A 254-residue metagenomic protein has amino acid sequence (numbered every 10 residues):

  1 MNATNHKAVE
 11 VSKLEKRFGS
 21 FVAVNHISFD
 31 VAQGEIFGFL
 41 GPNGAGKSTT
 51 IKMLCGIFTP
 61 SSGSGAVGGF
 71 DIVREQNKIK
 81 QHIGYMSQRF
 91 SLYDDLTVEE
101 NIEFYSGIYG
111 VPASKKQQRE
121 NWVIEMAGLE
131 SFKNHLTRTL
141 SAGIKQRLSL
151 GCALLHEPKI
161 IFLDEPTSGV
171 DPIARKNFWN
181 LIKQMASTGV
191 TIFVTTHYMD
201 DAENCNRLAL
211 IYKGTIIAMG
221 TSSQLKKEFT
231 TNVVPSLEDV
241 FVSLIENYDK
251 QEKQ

Functional and structural regions predicted by a protein language model:
G63-D71, I79: Conserved ABC transporter NBD signature motif
D95, L136-L140: Conserved ABC ATPase signature
E103, G107, S114-F132: Conserved ABC ATPase "signature" region
E157: Conserved catalytic motifs of ABC-family nucleotide-binding domains
I161-D164: Catalytic Walker B motif of ABC-type/P-loop ATPase nucleotide-binding domains
M219-G220: ABC ATPase "signature
